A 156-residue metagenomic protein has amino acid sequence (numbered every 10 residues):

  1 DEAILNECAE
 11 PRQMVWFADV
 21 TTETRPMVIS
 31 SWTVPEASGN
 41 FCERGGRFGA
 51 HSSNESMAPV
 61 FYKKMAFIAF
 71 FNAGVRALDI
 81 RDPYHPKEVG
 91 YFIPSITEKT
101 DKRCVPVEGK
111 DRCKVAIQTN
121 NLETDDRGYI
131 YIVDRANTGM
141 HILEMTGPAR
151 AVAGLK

Functional and structural regions predicted by a protein language model:
D1-K156: Feature marking well-ordered beta-strand scaffolds used for ligand recognition
